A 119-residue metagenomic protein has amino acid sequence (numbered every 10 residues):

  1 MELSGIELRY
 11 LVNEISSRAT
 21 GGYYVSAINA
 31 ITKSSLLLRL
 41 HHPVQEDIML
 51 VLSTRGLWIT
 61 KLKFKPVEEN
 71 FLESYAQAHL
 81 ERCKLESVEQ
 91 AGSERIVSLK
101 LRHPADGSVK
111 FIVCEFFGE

Functional and structural regions predicted by a protein language model:
M1-E119: Acidic, proline/glycine-enriched N-terminal capping motif
